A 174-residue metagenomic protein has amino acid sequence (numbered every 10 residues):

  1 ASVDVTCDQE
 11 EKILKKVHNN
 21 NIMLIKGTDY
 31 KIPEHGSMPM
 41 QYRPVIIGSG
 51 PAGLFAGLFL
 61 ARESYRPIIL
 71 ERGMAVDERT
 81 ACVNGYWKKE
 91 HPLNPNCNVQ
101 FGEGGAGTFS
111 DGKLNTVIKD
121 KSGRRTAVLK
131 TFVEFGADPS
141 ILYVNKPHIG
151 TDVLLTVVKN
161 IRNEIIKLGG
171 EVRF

Functional and structural regions predicted by a protein language model:
A1-F174: Residues forming the flavin
